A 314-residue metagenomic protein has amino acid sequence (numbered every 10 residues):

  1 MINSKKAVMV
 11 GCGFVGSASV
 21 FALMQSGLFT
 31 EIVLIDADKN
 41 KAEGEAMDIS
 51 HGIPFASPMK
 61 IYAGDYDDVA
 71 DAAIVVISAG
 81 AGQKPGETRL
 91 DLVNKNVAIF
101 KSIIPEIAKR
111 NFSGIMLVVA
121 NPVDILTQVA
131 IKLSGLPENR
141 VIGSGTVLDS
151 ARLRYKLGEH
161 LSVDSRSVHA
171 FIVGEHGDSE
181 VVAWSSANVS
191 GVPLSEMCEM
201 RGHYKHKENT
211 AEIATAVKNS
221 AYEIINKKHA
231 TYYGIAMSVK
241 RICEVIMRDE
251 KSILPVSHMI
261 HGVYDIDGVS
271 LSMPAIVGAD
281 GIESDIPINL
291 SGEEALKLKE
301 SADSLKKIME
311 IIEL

Functional and structural regions predicted by a protein language model:
I2-A7: Extreme N-terminal starter segment of soluble prokaryotic enzymes
C12-G13: Glycine-rich Rossmann-fold phosphate-binding loop(s) that bind the pyrophosphate of adenine dinucleotide cofactors
G16-S17: N-terminal Rossmann-fold NAD(P) dinucleotide-binding loop
Q25-E31, G135-E138: Conserved S-adenosyl-L-methionine
E31, I35-A73, E87, K306-L314: Conserved N-terminal Rossmann-fold NAD(P) cofactor-binding segment
P54-I115: Rossmann-like NAD(P)-binding element
T88-R154: Rossmann-like NAD(P)(H) cofactor-binding subdomain of soluble oxidoreductases
S134-R140, S150-L314: C-terminal substrate-binding/catalytic lobe of Rossmann-fold NAD(P)-dependent dehydrogenases
